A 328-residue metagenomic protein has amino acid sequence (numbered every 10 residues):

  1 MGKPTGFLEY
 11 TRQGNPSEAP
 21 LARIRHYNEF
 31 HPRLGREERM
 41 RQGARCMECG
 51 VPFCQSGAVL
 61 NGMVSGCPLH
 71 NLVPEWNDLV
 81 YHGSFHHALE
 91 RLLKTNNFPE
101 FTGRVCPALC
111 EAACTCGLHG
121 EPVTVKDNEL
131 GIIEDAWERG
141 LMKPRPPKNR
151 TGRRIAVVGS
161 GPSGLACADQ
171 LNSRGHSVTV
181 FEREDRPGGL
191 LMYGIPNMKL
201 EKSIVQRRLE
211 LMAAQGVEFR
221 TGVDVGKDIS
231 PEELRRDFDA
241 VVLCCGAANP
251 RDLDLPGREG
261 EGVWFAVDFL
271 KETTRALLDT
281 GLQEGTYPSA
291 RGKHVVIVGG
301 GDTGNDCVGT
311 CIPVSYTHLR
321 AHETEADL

Functional and structural regions predicted by a protein language model:
I24-E38, V64-S65, L69-R104, A108 (+2 more regions): Ferredoxin-type iron-sulfur electron-transfer modules in oxidoreductases and energy-metabolism complexes
L89-N96, N128, L191-D239: N-terminal Rossmann-like dinucleotide/flavin-binding domain of flavoprotein oxidoreductases that bind FAD/FMN
G131-N149, R207-K227, P250-V314: Glycine-rich dinucleotide-binding loop and its adjacent helix/turn
R153-S160, H294-V298: Beta1/beta-strand and adjacent pyrophosphate-binding region of the FAD-binding site in flavoprotein oxidoreductases
A156-R174, V308: N-terminal Rossmann-like FAD-binding beta1-loop-alpha1 element of flavoenzymes
S177-P187: Glycine-rich FAD pyrophosphate-binding loop
A240, C244-R251: Glycine-/small-residue-rich beta->alpha transition segments that form the dinucleotide
T317-T324: Conserved small/polar residues in nucleotide/adenosyl-binding loops
